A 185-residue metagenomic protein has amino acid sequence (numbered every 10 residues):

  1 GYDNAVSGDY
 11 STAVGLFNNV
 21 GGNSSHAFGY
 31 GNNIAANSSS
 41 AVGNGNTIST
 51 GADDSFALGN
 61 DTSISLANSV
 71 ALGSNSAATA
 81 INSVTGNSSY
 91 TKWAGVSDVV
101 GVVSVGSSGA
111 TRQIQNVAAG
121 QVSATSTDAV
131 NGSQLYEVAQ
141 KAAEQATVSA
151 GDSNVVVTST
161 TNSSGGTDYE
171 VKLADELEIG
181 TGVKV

Functional and structural regions predicted by a protein language model:
G1-T127, S133-E137: Glycine- and small/polar-enriched repetitive beta-structure motifs of secreted/surface proteins
A77, N82-V84, S88-V96, V102-S104 (+1 more regions): Surface-exposed, low-helix, low-complexity loop/repeat segments of extracellular attachment proteins
